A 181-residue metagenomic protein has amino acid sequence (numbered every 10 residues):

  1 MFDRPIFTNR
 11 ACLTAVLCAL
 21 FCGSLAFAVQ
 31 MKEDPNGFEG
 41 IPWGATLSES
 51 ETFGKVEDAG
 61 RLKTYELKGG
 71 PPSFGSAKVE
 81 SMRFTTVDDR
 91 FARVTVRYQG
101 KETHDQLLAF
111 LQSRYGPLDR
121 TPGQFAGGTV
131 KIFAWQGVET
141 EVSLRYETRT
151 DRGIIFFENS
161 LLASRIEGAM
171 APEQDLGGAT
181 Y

Functional and structural regions predicted by a protein language model:
F2, A28-L67, V96-Y181: Non-cytosolic coordination micro-motifs
F2-T14: Bacterial N-terminal signal peptides that target proteins for export
R10, R83-F84, D89-Q99, I155-F157: A short acidic-to-branched-hydrophobic micro-motif
C12-S24: Bacterial N-terminal signal peptides
F38, A77-V79, D89-F91, G128-V130: Extracytoplasmic
L67-A77: A low-complexity, Ser/Thr/Gly/Pro-enriched, surface-exposed linker/loop concept that marks segments flanking
S73, T86, A134-Q136: A general beta-strand register signal
S81-R83, S143: Short, surface-exposed charged micro-motifs
